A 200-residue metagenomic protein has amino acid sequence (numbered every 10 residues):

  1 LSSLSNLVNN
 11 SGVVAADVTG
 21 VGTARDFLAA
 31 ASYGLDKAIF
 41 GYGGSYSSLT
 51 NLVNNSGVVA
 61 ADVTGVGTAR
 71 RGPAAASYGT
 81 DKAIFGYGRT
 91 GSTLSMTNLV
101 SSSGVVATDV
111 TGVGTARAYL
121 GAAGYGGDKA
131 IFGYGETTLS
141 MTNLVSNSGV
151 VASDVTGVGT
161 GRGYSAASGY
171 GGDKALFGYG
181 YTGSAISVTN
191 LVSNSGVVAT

Functional and structural regions predicted by a protein language model:
L1-T200: Polar, enzyme-active/binding microenvironments
